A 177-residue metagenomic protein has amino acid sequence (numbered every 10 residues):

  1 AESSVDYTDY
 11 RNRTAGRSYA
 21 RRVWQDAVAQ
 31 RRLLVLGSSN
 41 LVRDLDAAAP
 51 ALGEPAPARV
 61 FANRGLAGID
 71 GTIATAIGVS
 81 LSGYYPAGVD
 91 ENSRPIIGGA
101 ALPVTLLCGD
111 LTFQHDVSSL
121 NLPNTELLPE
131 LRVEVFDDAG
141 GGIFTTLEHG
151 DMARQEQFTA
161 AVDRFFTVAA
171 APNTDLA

Functional and structural regions predicted by a protein language model:
A1, T14-S18, R22, S39-R43 (+4 more regions): Conserved active-site and cofactor/substrate-binding residues in soluble primary-metabolism enzymes
A1-V42, L147, A161: Phosphate/pyrophosphate-binding active-site segments
L45-A48: Short, glycine/acidic-enriched capping/hinge loops at junctions between secondary-structure elements
P50-A177: Thiamine diphosphate
